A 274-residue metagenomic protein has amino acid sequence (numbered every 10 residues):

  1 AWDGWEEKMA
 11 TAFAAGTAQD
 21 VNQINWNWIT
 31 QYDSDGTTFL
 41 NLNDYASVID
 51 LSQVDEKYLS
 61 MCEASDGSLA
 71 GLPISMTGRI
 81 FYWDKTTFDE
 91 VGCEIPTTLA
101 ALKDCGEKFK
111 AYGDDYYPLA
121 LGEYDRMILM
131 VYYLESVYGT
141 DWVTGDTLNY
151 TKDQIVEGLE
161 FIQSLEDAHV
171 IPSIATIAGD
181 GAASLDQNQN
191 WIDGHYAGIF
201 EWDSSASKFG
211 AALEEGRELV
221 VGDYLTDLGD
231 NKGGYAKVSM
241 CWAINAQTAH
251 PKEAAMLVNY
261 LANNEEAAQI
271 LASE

Functional and structural regions predicted by a protein language model:
A1-T37, D44-L51, I95, E166 (+6 more regions): Conserved N-terminal structural module of periplasmic/extracytoplasmic solute-binding proteins
E6-A18, S34-D35, T87-F88, D104-A111 (+2 more regions): Short helices/loops that flank or line small-molecule/ion binding pockets
A12, Q19-D20, I49-T87, Y117-P118 (+3 more regions): A structural signal for short loop-to-beta-strand junctions that line the ligand-binding cleft of periplasmic/secreted
I24-W28, E201-A206, M240: Beta->alpha turn/N-cap motifs
W26-I80, E94, K103, Q154 (+1 more regions): Hinge/lid segment of periplasmic solute-binding proteins
A70-G71, A111-Y124, H169-S173, N264-S273: Bilobed periplasmic-binding protein-like "clamshell/Venus-flytrap" ligand-binding domains
E90-V91, A168, A211-E274: Extracytoplasmic/periplasmic substrate-recognition and gating elements
G106, T147-G179, Y224: Glycine-centered hinge/linker elements that transmit conformational signals in sensory and ligand-binding systems
